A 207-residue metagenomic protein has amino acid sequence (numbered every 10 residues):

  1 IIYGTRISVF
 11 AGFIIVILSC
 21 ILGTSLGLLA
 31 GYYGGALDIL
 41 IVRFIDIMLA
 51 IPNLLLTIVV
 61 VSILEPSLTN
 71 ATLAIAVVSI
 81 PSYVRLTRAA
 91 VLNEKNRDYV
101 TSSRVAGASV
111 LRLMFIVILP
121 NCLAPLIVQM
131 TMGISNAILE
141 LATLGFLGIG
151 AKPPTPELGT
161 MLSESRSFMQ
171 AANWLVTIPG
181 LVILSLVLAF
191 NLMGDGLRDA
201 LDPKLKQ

Functional and structural regions predicted by a protein language model:
I1-Q207: Alpha-helical transmembrane segments of integral membrane proteins, especially multi-pass inner/plasma-membrane
